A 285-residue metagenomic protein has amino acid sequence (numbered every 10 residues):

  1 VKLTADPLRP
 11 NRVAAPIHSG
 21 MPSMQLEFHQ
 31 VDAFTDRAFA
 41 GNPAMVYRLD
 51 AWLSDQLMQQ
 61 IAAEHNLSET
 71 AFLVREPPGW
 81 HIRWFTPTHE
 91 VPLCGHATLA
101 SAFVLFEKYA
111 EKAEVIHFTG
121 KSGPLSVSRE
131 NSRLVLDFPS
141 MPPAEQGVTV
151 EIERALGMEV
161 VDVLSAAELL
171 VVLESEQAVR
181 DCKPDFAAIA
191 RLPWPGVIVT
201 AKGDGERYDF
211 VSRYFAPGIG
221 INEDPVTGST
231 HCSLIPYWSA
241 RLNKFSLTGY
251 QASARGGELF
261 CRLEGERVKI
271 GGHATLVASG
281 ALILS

Functional and structural regions predicted by a protein language model:
L3: Cationic, low-complexity basic patches in intrinsically disordered or flexible, solvent-exposed regions
G20-C94, L99-S285: Active-site proximal loop and beta-alpha junction motif in alpha/beta enzyme cores
